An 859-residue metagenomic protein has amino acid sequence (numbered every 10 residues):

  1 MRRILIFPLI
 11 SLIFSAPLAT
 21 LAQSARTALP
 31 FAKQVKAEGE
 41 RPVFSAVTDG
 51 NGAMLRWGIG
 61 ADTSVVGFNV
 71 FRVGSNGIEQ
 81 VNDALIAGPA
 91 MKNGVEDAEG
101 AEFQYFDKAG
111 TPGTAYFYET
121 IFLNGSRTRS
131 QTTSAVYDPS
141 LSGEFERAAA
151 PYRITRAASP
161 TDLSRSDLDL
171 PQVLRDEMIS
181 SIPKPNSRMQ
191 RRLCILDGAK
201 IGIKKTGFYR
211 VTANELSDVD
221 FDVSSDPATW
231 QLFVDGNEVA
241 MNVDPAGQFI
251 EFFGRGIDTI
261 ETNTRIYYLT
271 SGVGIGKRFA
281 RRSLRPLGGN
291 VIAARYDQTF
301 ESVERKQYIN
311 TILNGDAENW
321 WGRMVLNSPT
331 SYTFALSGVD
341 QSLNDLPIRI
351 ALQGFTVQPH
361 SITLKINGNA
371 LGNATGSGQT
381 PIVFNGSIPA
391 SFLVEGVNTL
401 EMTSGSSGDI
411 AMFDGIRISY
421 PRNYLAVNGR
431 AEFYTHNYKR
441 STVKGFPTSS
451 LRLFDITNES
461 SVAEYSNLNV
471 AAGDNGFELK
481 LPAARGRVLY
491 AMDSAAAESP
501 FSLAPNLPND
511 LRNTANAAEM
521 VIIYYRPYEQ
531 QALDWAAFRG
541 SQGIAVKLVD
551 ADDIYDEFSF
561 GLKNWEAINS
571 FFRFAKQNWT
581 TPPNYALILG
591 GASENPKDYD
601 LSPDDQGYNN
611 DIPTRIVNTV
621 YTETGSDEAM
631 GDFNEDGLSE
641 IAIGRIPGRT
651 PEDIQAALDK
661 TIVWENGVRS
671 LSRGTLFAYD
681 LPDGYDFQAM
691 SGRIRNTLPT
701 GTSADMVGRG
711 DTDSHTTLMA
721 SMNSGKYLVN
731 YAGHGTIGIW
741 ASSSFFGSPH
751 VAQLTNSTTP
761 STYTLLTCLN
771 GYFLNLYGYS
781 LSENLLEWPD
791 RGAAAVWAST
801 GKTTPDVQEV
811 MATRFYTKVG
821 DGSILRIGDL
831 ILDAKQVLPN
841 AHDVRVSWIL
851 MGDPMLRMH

Functional and structural regions predicted by a protein language model:
M1-I4: Positively charged n-region of N-terminal signal peptides that target proteins for export
I6-F7, N76, G543: General helical structural elements
F7-A16: Bacterial N-terminal signal peptides
T20-S24: Boundary at the C-terminal end of the N-terminal hydrophobic targeting segment
A25-S164, Y599: Low-complexity, Ser/Thr/Pro-rich intrinsically disordered linker/stalk segments at domain junctions
E144-H859: Cysteine-dependent hydrolase recognition
